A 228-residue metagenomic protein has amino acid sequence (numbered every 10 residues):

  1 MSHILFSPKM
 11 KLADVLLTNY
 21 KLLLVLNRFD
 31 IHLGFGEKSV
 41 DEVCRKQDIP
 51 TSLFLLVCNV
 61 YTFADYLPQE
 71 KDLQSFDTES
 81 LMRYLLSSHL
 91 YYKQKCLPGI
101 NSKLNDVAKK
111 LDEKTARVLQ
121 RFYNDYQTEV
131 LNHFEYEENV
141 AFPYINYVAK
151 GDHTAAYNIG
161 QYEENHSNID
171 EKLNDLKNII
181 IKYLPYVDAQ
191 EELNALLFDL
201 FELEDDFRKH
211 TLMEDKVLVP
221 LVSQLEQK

Functional and structural regions predicted by a protein language model:
M1-K228: Small-residue-biased structural context
